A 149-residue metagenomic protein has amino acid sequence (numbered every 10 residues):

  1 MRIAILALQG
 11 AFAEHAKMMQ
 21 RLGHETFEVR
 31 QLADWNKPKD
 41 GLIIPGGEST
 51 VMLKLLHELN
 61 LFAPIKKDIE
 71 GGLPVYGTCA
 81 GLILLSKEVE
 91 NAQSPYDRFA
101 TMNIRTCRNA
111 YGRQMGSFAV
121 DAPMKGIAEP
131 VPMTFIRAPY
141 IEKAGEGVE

Functional and structural regions predicted by a protein language model:
M1, H24, L73, D97 (+2 more regions): A structural micro-motif
M1-E58, F62-E70, K125: N-terminal beta1-alpha1 cap of cysteine-dependent amidohydrolase-like domains
I5, E28, G77, T101-N103 (+1 more regions): Structural signal for conserved beta-strand scaffold positions within catalytic alpha/beta enzyme cores
F12, W35, L84, N91 (+2 more regions): Flexible, glycine-rich phosphate/dinucleotide-binding loops and adjacent beta-alpha linkers at cofactor/substrate
I44-G47, G77-T78, I136: A conserved hydrophobic position in a structured secondary element of the catalytic/binding core that shapes
S49-P123: Cysteine-nucleophile active-site neighborhood
R108-E149: Amide-donor transfer/coupling interface in amidating biosynthetic enzymes
